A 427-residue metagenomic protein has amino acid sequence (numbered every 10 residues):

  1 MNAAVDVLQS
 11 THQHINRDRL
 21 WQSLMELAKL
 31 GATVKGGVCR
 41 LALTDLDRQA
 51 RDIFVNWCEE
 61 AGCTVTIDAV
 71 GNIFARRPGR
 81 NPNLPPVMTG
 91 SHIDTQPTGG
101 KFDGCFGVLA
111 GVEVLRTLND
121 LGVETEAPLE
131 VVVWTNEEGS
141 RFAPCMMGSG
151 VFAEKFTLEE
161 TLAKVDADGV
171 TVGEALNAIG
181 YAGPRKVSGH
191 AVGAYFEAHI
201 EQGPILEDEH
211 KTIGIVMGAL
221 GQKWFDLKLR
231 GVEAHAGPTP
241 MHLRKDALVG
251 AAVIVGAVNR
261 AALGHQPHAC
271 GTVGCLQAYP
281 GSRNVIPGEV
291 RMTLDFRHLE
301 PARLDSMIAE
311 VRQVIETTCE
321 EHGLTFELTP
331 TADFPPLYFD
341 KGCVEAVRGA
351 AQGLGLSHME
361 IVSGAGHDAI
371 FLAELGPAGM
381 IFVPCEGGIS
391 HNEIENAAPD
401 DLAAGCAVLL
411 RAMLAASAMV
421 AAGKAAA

Functional and structural regions predicted by a protein language model:
H12-G100: Acidic/His- and Gly-rich active-site-bordering loop/insert found across diverse amide/peptide-bond hydrolases
L20-T33, G90-S91, S357-V408: Zn-dependent metallopeptidase/amidohydrolase metal-coordination segment
L27, T89, G99-E138, K223-L229 (+4 more regions): Alpha-helical metal-binding/catalytic segments enriched in His/Glu/Asp
A42, T272-G281, T293-L299, T325-V344 (+1 more regions): A short beta-alpha structural unit
D68, E124-P128, G183-V187, P238 (+4 more regions): Flexible, glycine/charged-enriched surface loops at secondary-structure junctions
I93-T95, L129-S140, Q202, E233 (+3 more regions): Acidic, glycine-rich active-site loops and adjacent beta-strand->loop/helix elements that engage anionic groups
N136-E137, R141-A302: Midchain, well-structured core segments that form catalytic/ion-binding scaffolds
H235, T239-H265, I308-Q313, H358 (+1 more regions): His/Asp/Glu-rich mid-to-C-terminal helical/loop segments that flank catalytic regions of hydrolases
